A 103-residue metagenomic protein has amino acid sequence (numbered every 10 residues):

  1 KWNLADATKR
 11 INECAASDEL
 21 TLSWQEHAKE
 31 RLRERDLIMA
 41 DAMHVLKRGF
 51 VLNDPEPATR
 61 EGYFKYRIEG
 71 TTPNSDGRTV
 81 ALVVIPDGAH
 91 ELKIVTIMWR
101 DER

Functional and structural regions predicted by a protein language model:
K1-R103: Ribonuclease/tRNase effector modules and their secretory precursors
